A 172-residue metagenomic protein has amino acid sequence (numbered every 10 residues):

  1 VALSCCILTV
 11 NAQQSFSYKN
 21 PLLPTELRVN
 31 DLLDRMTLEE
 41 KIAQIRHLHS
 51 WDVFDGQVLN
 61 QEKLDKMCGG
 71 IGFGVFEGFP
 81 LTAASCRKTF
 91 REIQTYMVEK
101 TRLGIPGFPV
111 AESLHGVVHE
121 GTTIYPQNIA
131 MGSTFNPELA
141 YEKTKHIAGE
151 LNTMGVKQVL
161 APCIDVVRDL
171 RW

Functional and structural regions predicted by a protein language model:
V1-S15: Bacterial Sec-dependent N-terminal signal peptides
Q13-W172: N-terminal beta-rich core of secreted/periplasmic extracellular enzymes
